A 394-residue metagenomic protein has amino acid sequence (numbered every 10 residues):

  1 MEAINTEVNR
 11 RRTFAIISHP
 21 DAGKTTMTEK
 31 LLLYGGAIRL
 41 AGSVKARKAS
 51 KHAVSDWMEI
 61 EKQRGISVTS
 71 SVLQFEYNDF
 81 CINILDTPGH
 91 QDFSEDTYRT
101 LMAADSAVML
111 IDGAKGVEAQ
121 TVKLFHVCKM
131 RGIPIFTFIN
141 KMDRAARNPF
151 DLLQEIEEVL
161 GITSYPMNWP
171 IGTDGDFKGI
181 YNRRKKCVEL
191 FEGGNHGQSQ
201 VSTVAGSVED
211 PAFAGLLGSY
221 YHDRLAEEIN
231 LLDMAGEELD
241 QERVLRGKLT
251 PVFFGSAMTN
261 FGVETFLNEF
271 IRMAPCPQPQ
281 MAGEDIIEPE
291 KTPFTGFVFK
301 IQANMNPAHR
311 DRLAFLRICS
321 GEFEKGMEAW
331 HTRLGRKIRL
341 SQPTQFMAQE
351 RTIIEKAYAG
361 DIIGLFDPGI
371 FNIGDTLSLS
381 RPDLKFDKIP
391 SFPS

Functional and structural regions predicted by a protein language model:
M1-S394: Structural and coupling elements of P-loop NTPases
